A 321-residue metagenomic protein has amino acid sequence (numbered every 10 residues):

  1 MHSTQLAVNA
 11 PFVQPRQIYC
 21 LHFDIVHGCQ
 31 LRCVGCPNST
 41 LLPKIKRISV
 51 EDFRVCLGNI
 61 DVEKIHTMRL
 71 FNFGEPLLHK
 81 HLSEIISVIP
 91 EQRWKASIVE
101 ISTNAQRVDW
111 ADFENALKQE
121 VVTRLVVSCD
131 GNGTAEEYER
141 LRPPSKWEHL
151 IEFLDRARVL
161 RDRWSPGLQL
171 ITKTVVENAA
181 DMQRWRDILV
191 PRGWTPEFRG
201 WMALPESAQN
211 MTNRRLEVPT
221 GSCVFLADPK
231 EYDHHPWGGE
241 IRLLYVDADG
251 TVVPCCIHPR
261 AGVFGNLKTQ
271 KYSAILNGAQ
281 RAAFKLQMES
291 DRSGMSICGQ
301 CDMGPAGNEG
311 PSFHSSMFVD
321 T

Functional and structural regions predicted by a protein language model:
M1-L125, E136-E148, E152, R161 (+3 more regions): Conserved alpha-helical substructure of the radical SAM core
I18, Q30, E240-I241, M295: A structure-centric signal for secondary-structure junctions around beta-strands
D24, P43-I48, S83, E114-N277 (+2 more regions): Radical SAM enzyme [4Fe-4S]-AdoMet core and its adjacent flexible, acidic and glycine-rich loops/tails across
Q30-N38, P254-I257, M295-A306: Local cysteine-cluster metal-coordination motifs and their immediate loop/turn environment, predominantly Fe-S cluster
A96-E100, L168-I171, S296: Glycine-rich, flexible loop segments associated with nucleotide phosphate handling
